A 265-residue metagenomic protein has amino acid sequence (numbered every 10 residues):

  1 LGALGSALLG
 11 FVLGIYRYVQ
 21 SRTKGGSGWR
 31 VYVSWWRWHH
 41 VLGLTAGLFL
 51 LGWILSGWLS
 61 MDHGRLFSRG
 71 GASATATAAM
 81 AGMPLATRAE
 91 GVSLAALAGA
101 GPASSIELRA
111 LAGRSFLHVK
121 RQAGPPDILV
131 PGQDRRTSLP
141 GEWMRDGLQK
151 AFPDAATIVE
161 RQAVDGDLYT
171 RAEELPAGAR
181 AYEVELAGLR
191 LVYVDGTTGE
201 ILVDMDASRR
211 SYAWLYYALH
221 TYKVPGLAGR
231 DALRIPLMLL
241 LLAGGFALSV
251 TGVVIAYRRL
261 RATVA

Functional and structural regions predicted by a protein language model:
L1-A265: Conserved histidines in hydrophobic membrane contexts and catalytic metal-binding motifs
